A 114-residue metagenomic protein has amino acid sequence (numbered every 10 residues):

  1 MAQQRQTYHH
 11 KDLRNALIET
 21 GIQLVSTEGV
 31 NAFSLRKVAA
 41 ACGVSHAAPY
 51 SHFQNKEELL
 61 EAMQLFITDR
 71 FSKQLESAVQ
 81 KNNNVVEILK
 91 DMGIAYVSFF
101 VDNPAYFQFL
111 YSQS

Functional and structural regions predicted by a protein language model:
M1-D12, N82: N-terminal intrinsically disordered/low-complexity leader segments
D12, A16-Q23, T27, A41 (+5 more regions): Alpha-helical structural segments
F33-A40, P49: Append "Primarily bacterial transcriptional regulators
Y50-F53, E57: A short His-aromatic
D102-Y106: Conserved alpha-helical segments that form or flank metal/cofactor-binding pockets of metalloenzymes
